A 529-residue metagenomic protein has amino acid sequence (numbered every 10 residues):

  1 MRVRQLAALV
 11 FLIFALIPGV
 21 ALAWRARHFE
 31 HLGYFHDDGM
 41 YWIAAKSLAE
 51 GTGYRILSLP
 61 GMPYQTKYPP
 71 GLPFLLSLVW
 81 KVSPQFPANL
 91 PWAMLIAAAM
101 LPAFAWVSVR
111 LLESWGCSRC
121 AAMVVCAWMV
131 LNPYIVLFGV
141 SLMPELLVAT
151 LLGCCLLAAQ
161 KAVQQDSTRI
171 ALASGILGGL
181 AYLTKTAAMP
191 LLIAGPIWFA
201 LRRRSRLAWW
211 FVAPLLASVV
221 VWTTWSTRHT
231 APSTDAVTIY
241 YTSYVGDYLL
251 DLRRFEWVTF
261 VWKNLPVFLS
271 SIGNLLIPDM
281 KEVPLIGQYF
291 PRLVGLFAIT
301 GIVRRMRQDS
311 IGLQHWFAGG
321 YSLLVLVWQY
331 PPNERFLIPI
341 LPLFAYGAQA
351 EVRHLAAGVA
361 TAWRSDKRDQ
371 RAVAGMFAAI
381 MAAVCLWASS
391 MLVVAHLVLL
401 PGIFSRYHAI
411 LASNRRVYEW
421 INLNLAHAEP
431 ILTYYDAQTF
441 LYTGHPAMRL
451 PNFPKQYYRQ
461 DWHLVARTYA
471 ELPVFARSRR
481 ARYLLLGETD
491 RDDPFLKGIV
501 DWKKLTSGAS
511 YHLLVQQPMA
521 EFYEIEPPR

Functional and structural regions predicted by a protein language model:
A8-I13, I176, L192, V212-V220 (+2 more regions): Signature aromatic-anchored transmembrane alpha helix within multi-pass, membrane-resident enzymes that catalyze glycan
A21, R25, S205-T300, A383-A395: Membrane-lumen/periplasm interface segments of specific transmembrane helices in polyprenyl phosphate-linked
P70-F74, V82-A103, F138, L142 (+2 more regions): Loop-to-helix entry region of an early transmembrane alpha helix in multi-pass inner-membrane enzymes
W92-G116, C154, A158, L296-V303: Transmembrane-helix motifs of polytopic, lipid-linked glycan transferases
W92-M100, V124-C154, A159, T168 (+2 more regions): Multi-pass, polyprenyl lipid-linked donor-dependent membrane glycosyltransferases
S114-G116, C155-A173, A181, M306-D309: Membrane-interface transmembrane helices that cradle and orient dolichyl/undecaprenyl
F138-G139, E145-V148, A181-T186, P190-I193 (+3 more regions): Hydrophobic/aromatic-rich transmembrane helices and adjacent perimembrane loops
A374-D436, Y469-S478, R482, E526: Membrane-embedded, lumen/periplasm-facing catalytic core of multi-pass transferases that use lipid-linked donors
